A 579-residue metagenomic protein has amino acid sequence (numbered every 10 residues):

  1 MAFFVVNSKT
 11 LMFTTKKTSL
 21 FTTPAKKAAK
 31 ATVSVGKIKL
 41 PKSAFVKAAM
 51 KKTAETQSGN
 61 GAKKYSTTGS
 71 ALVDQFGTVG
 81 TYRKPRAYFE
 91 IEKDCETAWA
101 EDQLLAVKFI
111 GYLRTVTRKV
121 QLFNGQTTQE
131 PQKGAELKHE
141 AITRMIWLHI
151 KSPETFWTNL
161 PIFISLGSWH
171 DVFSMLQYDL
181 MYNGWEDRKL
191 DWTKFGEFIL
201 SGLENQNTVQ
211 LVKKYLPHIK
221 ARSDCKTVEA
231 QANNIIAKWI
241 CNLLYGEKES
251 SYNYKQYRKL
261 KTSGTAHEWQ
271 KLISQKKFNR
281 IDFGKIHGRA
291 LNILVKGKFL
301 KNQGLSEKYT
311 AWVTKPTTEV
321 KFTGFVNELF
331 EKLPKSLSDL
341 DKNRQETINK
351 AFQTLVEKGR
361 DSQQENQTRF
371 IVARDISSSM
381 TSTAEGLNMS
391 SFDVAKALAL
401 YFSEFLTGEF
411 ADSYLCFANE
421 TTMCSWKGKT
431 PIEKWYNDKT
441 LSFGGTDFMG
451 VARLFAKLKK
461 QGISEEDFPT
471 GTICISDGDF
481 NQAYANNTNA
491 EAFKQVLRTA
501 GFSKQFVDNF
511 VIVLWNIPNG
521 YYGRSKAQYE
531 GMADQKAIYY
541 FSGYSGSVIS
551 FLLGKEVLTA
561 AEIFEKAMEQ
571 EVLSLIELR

Functional and structural regions predicted by a protein language model:
F3-F4, F13: Aromatic (phenylalanine/tyrosine) cluster motif
L11-V394, E404-R579: Long lumenal/extracellular ectodomains of secretory and single-pass membrane proteins
